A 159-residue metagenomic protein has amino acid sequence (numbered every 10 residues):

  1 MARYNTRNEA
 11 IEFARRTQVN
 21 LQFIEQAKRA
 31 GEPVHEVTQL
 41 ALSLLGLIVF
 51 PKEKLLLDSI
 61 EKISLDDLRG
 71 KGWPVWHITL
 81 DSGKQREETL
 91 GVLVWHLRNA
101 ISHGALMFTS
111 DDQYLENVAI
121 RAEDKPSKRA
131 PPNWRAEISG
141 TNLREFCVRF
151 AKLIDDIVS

Functional and structural regions predicted by a protein language model:
M1-S159: Amphipathic alpha-helical interface elements
